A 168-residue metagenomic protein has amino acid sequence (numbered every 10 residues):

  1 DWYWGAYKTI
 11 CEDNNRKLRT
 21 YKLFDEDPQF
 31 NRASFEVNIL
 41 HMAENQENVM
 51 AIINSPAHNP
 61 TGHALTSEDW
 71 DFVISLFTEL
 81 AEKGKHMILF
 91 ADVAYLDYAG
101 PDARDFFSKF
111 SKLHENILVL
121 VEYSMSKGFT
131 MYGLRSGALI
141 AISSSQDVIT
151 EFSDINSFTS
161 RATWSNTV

Functional and structural regions predicted by a protein language model:
D1-H86, L96-H114, L120: Conserved core of the PLP fold type I
F90: Generic enzyme active-site microenvironment
V93: Walker B catalytic acidic pair
K112-V168: Conserved core segment of the aminotransferase class I/II
